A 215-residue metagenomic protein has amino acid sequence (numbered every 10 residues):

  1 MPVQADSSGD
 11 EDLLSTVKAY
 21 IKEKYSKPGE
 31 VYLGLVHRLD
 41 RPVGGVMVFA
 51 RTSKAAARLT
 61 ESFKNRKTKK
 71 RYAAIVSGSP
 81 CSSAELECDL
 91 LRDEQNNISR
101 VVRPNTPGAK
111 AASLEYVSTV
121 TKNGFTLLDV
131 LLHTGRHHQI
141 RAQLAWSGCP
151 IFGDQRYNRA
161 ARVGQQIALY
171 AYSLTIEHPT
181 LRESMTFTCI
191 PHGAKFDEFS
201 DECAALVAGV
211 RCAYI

Functional and structural regions predicted by a protein language model:
M1-I215: RNA pseudouridine synthases
